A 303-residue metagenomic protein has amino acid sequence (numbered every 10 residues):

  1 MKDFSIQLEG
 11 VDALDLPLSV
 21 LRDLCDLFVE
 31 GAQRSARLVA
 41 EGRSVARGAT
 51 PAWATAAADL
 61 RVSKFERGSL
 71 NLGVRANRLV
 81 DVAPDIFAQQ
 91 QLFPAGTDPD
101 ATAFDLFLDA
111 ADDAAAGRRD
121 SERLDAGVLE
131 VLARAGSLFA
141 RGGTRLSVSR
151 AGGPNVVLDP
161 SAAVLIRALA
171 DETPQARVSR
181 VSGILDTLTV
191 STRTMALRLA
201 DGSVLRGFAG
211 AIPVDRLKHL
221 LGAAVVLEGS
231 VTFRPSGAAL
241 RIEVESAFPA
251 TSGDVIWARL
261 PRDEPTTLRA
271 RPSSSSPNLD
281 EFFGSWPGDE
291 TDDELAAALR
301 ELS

Functional and structural regions predicted by a protein language model:
M1-A163: Protein-protein interaction interfaces in oligomeric scaffolds, predominantly long amphipathic alpha-helices
L158-V178, D215-K218: Short boundary/loop segments of OB/S1/cold-shock single-stranded nucleic-acid-binding domains
Q175-S191: Structural detector for short beta-strands of small beta-barrel domains
V190-R198: Short aromatic-glycine-enriched beta-strand elements
S203-A211: A short macromolecule-binding patch
A211-E228: Short nucleic-acid-contacting surface segments enriched for D/E, G, S/T with interspersed K/R
T232-R259: OB-fold/S1-family single-stranded nucleic acid-binding modules
T266-S303: Short linear interaction segments
